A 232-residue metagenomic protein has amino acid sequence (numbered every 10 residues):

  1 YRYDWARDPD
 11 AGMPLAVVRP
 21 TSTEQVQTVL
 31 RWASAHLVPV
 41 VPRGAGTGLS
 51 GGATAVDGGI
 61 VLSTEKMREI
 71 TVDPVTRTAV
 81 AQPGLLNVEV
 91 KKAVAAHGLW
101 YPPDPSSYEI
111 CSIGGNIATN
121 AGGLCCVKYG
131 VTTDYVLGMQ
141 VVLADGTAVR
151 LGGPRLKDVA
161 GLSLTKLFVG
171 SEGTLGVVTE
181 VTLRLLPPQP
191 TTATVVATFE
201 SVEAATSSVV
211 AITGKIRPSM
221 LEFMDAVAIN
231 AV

Functional and structural regions predicted by a protein language model:
Y1-R31, A35, G48-R77, S106 (+1 more regions): N-terminal flexible segment immediately upstream of the FAD-binding catalytic core in FAD-dependent oxidoreductases
P20, P42, T64, P83 (+1 more regions): Pocket-edge structural micro-motifs
V40-P42, M220: Short beta-strand "acidic-cap" motif of Rossmann-like dinucleotide-binding folds
R43-T47: Glycine-rich beta-strand-to-loop/alpha-helix junction loops that act as flexible
E69-M224: FAD-binding subdomain of flavoenzyme oxidoreductases
